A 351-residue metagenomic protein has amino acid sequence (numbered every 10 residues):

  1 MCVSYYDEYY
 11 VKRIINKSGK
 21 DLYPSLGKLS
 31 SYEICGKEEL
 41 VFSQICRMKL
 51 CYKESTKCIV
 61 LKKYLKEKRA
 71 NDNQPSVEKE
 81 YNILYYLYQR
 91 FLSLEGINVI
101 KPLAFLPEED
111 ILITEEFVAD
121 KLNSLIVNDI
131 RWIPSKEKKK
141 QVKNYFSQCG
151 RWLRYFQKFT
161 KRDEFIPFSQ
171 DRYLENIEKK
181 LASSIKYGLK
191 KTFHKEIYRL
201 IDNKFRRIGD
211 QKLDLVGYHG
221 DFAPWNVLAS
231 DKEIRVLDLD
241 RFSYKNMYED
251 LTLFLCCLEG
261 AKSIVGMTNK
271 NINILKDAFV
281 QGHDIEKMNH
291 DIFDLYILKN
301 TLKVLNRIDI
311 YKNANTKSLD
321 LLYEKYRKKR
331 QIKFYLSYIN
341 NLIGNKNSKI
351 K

Functional and structural regions predicted by a protein language model:
Y10-L26, K161-G220, Q331, Y335-Y338 (+1 more regions): An alpha-helical support segment within catalytic cores of ATP-dependent transferases
C35-V60, D202-E249: Active-site acidic catalytic loop and adjacent metal/ATP-binding pocket of ATP-dependent phosphoryl transfer enzymes
R47-K79, P134-E137: ATP-binding glycine-rich loop module of kinase domains
Y86-F91, D120-P167: Conserved kinase catalytic-core helix
V99-D110: Short beta-strand micro-motifs within the conserved protein kinase catalytic domain, predominantly in the N-lobe
E109-K121: Conserved short submotifs of the Hanks-type protein kinase catalytic core that shape the nucleotide-binding pocket
E249-K287, N300-L319: Active-site activation/catalytic loop segments of kinase-like enzymes and analogous catalytic loops in related
N269, K303-K351: ATP/Mg2+ or Mg2+-diphosphate-binding catalytic cores that bind nucleotide phosphates or diphosphates via glycine-rich
